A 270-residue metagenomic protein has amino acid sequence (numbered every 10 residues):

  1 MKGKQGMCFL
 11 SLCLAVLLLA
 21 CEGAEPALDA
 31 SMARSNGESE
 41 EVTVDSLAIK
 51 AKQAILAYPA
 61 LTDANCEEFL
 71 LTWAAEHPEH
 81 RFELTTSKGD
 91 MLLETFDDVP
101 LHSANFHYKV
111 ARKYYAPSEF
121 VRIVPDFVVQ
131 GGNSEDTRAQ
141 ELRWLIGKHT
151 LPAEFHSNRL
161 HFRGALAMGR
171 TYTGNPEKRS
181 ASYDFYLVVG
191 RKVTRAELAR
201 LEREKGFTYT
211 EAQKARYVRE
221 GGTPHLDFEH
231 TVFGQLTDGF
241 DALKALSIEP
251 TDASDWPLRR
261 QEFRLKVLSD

Functional and structural regions predicted by a protein language model:
M1-L10: Bacterial N-terminal signal peptides that target proteins for export
F9-L18: Bacterial N-terminal signal peptides
C21-D270: Cyclophilin-like peptidyl-prolyl cis-trans isomerases
